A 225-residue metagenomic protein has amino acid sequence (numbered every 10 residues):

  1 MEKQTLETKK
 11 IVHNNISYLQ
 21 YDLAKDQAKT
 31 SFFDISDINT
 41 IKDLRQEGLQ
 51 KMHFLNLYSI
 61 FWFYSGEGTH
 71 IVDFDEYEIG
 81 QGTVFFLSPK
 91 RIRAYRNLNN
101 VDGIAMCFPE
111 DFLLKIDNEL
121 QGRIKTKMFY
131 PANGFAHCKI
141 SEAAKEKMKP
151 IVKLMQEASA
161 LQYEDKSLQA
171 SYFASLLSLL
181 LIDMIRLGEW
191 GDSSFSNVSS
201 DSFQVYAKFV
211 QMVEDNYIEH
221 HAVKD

Functional and structural regions predicted by a protein language model:
M1-I71, D75-Y77: Generic protein-terminus/edge-of-domain signal
E2-I11, I16-Q27, N97-Y163, W190: A hydrophobic/aromatic-rich effector-binding and dimerization subdomain of bacterial HTH-type transcriptional regulators
I41, S65-E67, K90-I92, E110-L114: Short, charged/polar surface micro-motifs in flexible loops or helix N-caps
S59, K147-L154, L176, L180-D183: Amphipathic, well-ordered alpha-helical segments in soluble domains
T69-I71, L87, R93-L98, I104: Short beta-strand His + acidic residue motifs that chelate non-heme Fe in jelly-roll/DSBH and cupin folds
F74-S88: Short acidic-glycine-tyrosine-enriched beta hairpin
E142, Q162-Y172, M184-K224: Short, Lys/Arg-enriched, Trp-marked, Pro/Gly-tolerant hinge/linker segments that flank
